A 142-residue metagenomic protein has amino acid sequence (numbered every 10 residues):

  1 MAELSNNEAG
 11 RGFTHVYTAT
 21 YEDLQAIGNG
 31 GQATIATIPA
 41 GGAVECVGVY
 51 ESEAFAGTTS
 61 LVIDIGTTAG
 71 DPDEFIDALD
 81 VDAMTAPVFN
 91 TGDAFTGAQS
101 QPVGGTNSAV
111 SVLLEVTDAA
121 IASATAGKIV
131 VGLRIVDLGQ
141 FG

Functional and structural regions predicted by a protein language model:
M1-G142: Surface-exposed, low-hydrophobicity beta-strand/loop segments enriched in small/polar/acidic residues
